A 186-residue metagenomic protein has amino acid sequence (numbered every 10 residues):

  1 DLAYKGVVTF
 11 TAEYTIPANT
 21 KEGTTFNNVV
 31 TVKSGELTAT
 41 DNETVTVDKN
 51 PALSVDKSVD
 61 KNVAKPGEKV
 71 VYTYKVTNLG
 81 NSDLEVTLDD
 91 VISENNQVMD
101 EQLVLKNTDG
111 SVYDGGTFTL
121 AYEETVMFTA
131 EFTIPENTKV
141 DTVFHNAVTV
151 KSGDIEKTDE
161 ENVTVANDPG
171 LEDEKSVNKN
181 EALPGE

Functional and structural regions predicted by a protein language model:
D1-E186: Exported/extracytosolic protein signature
